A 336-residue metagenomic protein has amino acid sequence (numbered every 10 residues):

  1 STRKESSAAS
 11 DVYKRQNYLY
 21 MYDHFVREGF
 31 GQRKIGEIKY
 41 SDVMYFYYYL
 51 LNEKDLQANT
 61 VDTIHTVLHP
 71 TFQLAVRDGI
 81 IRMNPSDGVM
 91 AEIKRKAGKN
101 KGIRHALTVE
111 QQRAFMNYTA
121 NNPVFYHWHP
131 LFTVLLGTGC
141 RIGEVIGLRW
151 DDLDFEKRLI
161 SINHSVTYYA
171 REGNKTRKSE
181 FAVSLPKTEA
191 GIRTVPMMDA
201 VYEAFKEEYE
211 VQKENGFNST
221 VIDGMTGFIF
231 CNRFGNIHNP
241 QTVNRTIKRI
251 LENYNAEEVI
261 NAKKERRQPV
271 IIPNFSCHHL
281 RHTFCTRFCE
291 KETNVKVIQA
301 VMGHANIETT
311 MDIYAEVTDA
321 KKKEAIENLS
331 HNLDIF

Functional and structural regions predicted by a protein language model:
S1-A9, Y13: Single conserved hydrophobic/aromatic residue that forms the stacking wall/gate of nucleotide- or nucleobase-binding
T2-R3, L50, V134-L135, R287-F288 (+1 more regions): Short alpha-helical segment immediately N-terminal to, or the first helix within, an HTH/HTH-like DNA-binding domain
M21-F25, R33-Y45, E53-M90, R141: N-terminal DNA-binding recognition helix of tyrosine site-specific recombinases/integrases
A58, D62, T66, R77 (+7 more regions): Basic, Lys/Arg- and aromatic-enriched nucleic-acid-binding interface segment
G98, V166-Y168, Y202, T283 (+1 more regions): Catalytic-site neighborhood detector that most strongly recognizes the C-terminal catalytic loop/helix of tyrosine
N117-W128, V195, V211-T220, M225-I237 (+2 more regions): Short, basic (Lys/Arg/His-rich) helix/loop patches that form interaction surfaces in the mid-to-C-terminal regions
D152-L159, N274, T293-I313, K323: Short, polar N-cap/turn motifs at the start of nucleic acid-interacting alpha helices
K157, H164-I192, D199-V201, R233-F234 (+2 more regions): C-terminal secondary-structure termini that scaffold catalytic or DNA-interacting sites
